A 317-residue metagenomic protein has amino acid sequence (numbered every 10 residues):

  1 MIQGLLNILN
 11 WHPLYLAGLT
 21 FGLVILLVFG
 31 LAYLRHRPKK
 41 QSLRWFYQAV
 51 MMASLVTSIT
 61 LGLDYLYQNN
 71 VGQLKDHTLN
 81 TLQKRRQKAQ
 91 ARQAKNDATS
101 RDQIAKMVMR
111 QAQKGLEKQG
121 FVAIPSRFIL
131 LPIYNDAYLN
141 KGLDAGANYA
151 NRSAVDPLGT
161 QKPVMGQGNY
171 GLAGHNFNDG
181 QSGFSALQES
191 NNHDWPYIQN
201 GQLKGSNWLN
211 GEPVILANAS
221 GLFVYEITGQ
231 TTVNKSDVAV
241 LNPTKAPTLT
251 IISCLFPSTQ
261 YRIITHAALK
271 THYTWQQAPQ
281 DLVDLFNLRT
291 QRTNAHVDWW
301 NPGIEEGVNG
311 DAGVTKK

Functional and structural regions predicted by a protein language model:
G4-L16, A32-Y33, Q48-K317: Solvent-exposed, non-transmembrane regions of membrane-associated and secreted proteins
Y15-V24: Alpha-helical transmembrane segments and their immediate interhelical/interface regions in integral membrane proteins
L23-V50: Cytosolic-side transmembrane helix boundary signature
